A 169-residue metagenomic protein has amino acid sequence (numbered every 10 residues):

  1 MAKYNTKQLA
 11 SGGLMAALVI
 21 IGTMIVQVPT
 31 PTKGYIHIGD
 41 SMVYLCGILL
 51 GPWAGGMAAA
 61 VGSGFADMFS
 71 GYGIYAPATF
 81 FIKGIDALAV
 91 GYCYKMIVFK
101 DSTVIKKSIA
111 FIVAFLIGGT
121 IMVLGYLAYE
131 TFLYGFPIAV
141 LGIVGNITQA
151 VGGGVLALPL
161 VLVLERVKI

Functional and structural regions predicted by a protein language model:
M1-I169: Loop-helix junctions at membrane interfaces
